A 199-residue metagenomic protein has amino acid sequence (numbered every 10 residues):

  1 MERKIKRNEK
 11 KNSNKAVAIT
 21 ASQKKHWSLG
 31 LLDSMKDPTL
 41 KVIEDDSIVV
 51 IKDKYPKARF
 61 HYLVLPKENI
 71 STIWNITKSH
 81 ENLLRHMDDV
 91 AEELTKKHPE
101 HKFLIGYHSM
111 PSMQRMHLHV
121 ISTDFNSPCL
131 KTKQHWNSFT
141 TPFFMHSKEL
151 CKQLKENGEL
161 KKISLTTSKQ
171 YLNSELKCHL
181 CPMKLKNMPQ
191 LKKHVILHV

Functional and structural regions predicted by a protein language model:
M1-V199: HIT superfamily nucleotide-processing domains
